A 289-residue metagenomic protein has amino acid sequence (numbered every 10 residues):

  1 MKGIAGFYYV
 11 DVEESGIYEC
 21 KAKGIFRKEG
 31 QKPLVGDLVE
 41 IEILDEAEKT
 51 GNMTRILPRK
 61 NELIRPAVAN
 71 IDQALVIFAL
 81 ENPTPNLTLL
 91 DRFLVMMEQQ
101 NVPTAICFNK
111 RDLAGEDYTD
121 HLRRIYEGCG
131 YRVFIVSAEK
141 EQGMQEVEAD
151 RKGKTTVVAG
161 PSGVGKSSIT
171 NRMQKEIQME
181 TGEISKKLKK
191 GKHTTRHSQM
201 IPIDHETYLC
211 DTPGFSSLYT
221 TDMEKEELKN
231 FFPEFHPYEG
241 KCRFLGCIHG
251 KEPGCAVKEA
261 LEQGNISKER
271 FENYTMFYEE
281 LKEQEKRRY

Functional and structural regions predicted by a protein language model:
M1-I4: Structural detector for short beta-strands of small beta-barrel domains
G6, G24, E29-A47, L57-A67 (+6 more regions): Helix-rich effector regions associated with P-loop NTPase G domains
Y8-V12, C20, I41: SH3/SH3-like beta-barrel fold
S15-I25: Short, structured beta-strand/loop micro-motifs enriched in basic residues and often containing a Trp
E46-E62, D72-L89, A105, D112-E116: Conserved Switch II/interswitch segment of TRAFAC-class P-loop GTPases
T88-E98: Histidine-anchored nucleotide/phosphate-binding helix
L113-V164: Canonical P-loop GTPase G-domain recognition
